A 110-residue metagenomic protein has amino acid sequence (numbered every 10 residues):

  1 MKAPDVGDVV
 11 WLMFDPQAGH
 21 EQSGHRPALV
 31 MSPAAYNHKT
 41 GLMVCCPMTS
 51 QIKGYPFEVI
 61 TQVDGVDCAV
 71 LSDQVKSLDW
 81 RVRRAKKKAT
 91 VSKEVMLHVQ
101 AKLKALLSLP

Functional and structural regions predicted by a protein language model:
M1-P110: Conserved functional hotspots at enzyme active or ligand-binding sites that engage polyanionic ligands
